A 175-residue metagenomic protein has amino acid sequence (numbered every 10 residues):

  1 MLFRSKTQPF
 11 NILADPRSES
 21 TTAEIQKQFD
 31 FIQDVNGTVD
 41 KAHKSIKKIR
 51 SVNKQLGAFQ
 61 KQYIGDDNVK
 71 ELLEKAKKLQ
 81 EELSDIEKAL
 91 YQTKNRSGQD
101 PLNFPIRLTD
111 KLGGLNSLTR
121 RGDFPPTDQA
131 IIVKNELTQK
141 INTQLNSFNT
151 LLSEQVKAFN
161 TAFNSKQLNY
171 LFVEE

Functional and structural regions predicted by a protein language model:
T7-K41: Low-complexity, Pro/Ser/Thr- and charge-rich linker/hinge segments at domain boundaries
Q8-F10, A14, K41-E175: Mature extracytoplasmic or organellar-lumen-exposed domains after removal of signal/transit peptides
